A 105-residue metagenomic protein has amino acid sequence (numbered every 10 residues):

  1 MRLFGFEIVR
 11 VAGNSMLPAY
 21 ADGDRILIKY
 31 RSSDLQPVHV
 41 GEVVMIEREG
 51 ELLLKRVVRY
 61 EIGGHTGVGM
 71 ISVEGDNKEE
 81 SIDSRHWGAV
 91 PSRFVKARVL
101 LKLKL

Functional and structural regions predicted by a protein language model:
M1-L105: Extended hydrophobic leader/signal-anchor segments used for secretion and membrane insertion
